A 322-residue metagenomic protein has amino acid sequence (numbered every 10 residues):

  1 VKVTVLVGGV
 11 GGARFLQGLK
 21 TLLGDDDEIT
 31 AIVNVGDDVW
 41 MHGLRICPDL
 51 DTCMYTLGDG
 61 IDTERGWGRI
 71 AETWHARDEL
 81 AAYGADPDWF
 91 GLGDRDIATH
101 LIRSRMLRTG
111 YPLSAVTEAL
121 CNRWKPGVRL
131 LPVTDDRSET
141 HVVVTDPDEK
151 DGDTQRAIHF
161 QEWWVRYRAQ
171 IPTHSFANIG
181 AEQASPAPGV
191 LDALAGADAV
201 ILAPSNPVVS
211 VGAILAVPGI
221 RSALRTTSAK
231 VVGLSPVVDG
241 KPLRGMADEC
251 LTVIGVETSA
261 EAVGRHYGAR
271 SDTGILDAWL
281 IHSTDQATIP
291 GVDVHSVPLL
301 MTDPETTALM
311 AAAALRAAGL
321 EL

Functional and structural regions predicted by a protein language model:
V1-T4: Extreme N-terminal starter segment of soluble prokaryotic enzymes
V10, A181-Q183, N206-V217: Active-site glycine- and acidic-residue-rich loops that bind and position anionic ligands or nucleotide-like cofactors
F15-E28: A short, Lys/Arg-enriched amphipathic alpha-helix followed by its capping loop at the start of a domain
D26-D27, T227-V231, L276: A short helix->loop->beta-strand "cap" motif at the edges of active sites that frequently abuts
V33-N178: Electropositive, gly/pro-rich neighborhoods at or near active sites that engage anionic ligands
H174-L194: Active-site glycine-rich loop that binds ribose-phosphate moieties when present
L215-I254: Redox- and metal-dependent alpha/beta enzyme cores, enriched for Fe-S-associated oxidoreductases and cofactor-handling
R244-L322: C-terminal functional extensions of proteins
